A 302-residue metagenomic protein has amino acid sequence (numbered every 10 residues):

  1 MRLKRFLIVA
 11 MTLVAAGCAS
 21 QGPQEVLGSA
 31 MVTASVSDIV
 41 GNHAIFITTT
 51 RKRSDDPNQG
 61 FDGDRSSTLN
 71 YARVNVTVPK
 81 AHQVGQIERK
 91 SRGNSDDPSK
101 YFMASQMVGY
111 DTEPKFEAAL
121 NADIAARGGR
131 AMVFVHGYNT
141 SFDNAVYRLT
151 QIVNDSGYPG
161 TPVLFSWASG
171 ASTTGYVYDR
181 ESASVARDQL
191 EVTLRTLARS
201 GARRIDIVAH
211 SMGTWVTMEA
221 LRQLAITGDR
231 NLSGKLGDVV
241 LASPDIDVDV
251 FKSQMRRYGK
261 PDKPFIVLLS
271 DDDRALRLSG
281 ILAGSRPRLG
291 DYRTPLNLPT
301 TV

Functional and structural regions predicted by a protein language model:
M1-L7: Bacterial N-terminal signal peptides that target proteins for export
V9-T12: Processing junctions and N-termini across compartments
V14-G17: C-terminal motif of bacterial Sec signal peptides marking the signal peptidase cleavage site
A19-V108, K115-L120, A125-A126, V146-T150 (+3 more regions): Lipolytic serine-hydrolase domain surface
R130: Alpha/beta-hydrolase fold active-site loops
V133-G137, H210: The conserved beta1-alpha1 loop
T140-A145: Short substrate-entry loop that stabilizes the transition state in hydrolases
L190, A209, G213, T217: Gly/Ala-rich beta-loop-alpha elbow adjacent to hydrolase catalytic centers
